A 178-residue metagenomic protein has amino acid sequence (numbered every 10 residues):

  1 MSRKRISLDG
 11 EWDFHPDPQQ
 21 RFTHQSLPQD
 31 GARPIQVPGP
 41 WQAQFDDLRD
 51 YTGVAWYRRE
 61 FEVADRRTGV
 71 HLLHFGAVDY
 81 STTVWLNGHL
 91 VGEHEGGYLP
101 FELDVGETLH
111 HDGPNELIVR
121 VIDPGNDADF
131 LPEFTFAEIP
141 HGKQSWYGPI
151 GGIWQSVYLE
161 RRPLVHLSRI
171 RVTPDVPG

Functional and structural regions predicted by a protein language model:
M1-R5: N-terminal pre-domain segments of enzymes
I6-L8, D13-Q19, L48, T52-S168: Accessory beta-strand-rich segments of carbohydrate-active enzymes
G10-F45: Acidic-aromatic substrate-binding/catalytic surfaces of carbohydrate-active enzymes
I170-V172: Surface-exposed, proline-enriched loop/turn segments that connect beta strands in immunoglobulin-like
P174-G178: Short, solvent-exposed loop/linker segments at the N-terminal edge of repeated beta-sheet extracellular domains
